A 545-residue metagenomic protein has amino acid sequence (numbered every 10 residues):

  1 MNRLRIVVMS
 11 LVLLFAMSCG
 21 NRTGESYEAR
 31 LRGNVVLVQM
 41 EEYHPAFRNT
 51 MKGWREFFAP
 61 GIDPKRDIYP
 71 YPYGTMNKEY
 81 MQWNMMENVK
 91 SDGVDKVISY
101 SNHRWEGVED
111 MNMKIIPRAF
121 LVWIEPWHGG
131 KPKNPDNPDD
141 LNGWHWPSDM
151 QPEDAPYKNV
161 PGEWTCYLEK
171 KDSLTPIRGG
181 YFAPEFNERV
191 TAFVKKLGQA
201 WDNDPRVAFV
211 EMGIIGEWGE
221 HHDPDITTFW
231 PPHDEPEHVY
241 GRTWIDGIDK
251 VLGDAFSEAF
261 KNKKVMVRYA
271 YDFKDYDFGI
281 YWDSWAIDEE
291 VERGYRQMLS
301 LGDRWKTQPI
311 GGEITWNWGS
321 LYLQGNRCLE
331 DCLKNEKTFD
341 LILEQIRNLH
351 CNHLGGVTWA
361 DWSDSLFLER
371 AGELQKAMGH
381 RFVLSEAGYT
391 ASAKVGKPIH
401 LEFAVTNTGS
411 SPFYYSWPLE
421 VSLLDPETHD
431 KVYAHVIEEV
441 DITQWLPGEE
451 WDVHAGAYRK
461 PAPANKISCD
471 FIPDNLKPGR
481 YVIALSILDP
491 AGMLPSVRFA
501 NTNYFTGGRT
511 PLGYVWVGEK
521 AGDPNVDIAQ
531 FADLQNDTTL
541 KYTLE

Functional and structural regions predicted by a protein language model:
M1-V8: Bacterial N-terminal signal peptides that target proteins for export
F15-S18: C-terminal motif of bacterial Sec signal peptides marking the signal peptidase cleavage site
E28-K65, E109-M113, F209-A360: Catalytic-core regions of glycoside hydrolase
R66-L168, R189, I245-K263: Aromatic-lined substrate-binding rim segments of carbohydrate-active enzymes
N77, L197, V210, F256 (+2 more regions): Conserved, mostly hydrophobic/aromatic
E153-F186, F193-H238: Active-site groove signature of glycoside hydrolases
T338-T390: Catalytic cores of secreted or luminal carbohydrate-active enzymes
K376-E545: Extracellular/luminal regions of secreted and cell-surface proteins that mediate adhesion/ECM remodeling
